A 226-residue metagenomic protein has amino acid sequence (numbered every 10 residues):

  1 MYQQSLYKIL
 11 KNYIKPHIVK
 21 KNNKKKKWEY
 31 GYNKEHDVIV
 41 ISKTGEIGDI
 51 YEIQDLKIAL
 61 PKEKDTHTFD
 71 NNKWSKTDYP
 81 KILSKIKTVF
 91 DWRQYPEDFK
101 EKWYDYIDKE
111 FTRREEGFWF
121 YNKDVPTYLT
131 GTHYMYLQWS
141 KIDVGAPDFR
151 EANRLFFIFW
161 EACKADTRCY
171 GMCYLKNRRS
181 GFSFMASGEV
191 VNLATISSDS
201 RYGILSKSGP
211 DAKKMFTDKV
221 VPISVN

Functional and structural regions predicted by a protein language model:
M1-N226: Phosphate/NTP-binding elements of NTP-utilizing enzymes
